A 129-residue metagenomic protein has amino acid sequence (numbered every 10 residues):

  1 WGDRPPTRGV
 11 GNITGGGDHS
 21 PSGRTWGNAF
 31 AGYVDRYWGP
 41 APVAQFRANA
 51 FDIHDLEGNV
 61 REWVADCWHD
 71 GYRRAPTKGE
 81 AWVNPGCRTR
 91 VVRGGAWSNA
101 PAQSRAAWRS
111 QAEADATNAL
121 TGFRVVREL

Functional and structural regions predicted by a protein language model:
W1-S110, A114-T117: Functional-site microenvironments in short loops/helix caps that host divalent-cation chemistry
A119-L129: Short, structured beta-strand segments at or near domain termini in extracellular proteins/domains
